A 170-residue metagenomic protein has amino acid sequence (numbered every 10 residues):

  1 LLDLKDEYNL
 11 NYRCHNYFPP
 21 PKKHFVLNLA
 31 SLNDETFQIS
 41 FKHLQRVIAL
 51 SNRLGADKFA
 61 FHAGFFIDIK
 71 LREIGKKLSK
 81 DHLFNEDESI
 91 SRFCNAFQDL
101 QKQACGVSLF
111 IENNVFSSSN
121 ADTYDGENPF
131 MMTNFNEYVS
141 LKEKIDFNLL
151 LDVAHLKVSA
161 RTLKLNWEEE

Functional and structural regions predicted by a protein language model:
L1, Y12-F18, F61-A63, I111-V115 (+1 more regions): A cross-domain feature marking catalytic cores of carbohydrate-active enzymes and several ubiquitous metabolic/repair
L2-E7, N11-R13, A30-E35: Mobile, glycine- and charge-enriched loop segments and immediately flanking short secondary-structure elements within
L2-N9, L100, E137, L141 (+1 more regions): Catalytic-core regions built around general acid/base machinery
D6-R13, Y17, Q45, N52: Generic short alpha-helical segment signal, independent of protein family or function, capturing local helix propensity
H15-S31: A short glycine/small-residue-enriched secondary-structure motif
A30-N148, V158: Active-site acidic/histidine proton-transfer and metal-coordination neighborhood in alpha/beta enzyme cores
V158-E170: A short alpha/beta connector and helix-capping loop motif
